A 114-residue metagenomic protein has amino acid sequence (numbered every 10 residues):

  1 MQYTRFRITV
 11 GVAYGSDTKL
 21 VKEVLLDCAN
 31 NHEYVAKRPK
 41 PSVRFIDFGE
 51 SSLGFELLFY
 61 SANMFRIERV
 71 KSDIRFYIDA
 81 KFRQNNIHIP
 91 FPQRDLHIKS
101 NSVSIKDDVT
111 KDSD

Functional and structural regions predicted by a protein language model:
T4, V12-S16, L20, L26 (+2 more regions): Solvent-exposed, non-transmembrane regulatory segments of membrane-associated proteins
